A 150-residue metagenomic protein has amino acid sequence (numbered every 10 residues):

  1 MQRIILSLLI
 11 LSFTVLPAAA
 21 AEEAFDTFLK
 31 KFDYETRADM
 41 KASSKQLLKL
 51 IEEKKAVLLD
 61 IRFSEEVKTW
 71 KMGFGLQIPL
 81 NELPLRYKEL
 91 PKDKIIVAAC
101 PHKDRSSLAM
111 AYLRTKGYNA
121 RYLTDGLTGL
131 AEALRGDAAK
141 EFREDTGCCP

Functional and structural regions predicted by a protein language model:
R3, A18-K45, L50, K68-I95 (+1 more regions): Rhodanese-like catalytic fold shared by cysteine-dependent sulfurtransferases and DSP/PTP-type phosphatases
S7-V15: Bacterial N-terminal signal peptides
L47, K55-R62, I78: Short hydrophobic beta-strand that contains or immediately precedes a catalytic carboxylate
E65: Catalytic donor nucleotide-activated moiety binding site of glycosyltransferases and closely related
A98-C100: Short, surface-exposed ligand- or partner-binding patches at beta-edge/loop junctions that are enriched in aromatics
